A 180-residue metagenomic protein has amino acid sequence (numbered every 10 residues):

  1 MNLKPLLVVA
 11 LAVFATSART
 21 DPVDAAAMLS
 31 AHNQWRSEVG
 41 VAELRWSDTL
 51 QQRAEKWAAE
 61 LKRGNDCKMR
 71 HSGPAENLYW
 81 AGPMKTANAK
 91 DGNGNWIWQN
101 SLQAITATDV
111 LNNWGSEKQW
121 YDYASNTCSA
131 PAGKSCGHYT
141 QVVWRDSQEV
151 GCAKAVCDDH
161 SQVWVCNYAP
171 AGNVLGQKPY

Functional and structural regions predicted by a protein language model:
L3-P5, D66, L78: N-terminal cationic leader/targeting segments used for protein routing and processing
L3-S17: Cleavable N-terminal signal peptides of Sec/SRP-targeted secreted and luminal proteins
K4-L7, M28, W46, W144 (+1 more regions): Residues at the start of alpha-helices and the adjacent loop-to-helix junctions
A10-A12, K68, V142, V156: Generic marker of residues within folded, mature protein domains
S17-T20, K118: Short linear motifs centered on Gly/Pro in flexible linkers and helix caps
T20-A75: Short, well-ordered surface patches within globular domains
G73-Y180: A well-ordered secondary-structure block
